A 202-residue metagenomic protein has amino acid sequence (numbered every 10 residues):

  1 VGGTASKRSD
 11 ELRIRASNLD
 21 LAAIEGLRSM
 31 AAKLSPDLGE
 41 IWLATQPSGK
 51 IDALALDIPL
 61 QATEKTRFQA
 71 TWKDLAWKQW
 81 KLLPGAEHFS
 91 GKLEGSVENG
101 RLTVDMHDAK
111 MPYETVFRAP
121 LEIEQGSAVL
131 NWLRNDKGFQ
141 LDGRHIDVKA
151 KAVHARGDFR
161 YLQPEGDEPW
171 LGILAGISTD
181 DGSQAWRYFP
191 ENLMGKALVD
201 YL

Functional and structural regions predicted by a protein language model:
V1-W80, P84, G91-N99, T103-V153 (+1 more regions): Extended amphipathic, helix-rich lipid-handling scaffolds
G85, F159-P164: Short, surface-exposed basic-aromatic patches at helix termini and helix-loop junctions that form
